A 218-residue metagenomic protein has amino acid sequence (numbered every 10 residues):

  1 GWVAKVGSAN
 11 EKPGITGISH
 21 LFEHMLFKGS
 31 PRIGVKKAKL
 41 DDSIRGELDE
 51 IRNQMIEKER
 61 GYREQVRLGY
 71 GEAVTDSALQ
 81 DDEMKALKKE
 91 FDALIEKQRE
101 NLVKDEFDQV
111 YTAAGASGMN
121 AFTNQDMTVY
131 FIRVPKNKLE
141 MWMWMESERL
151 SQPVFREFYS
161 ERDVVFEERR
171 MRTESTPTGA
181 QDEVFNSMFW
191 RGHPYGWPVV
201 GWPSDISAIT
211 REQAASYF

Functional and structural regions predicted by a protein language model:
G1-D42: Active/ligand-binding-proximal structured segments within catalytic/core domains that scaffold catalytic residues
K28-Y217: Acidic/histidine-enriched segments that form metal/cofactor-coordinating and catalytic pocket/exosite environments
